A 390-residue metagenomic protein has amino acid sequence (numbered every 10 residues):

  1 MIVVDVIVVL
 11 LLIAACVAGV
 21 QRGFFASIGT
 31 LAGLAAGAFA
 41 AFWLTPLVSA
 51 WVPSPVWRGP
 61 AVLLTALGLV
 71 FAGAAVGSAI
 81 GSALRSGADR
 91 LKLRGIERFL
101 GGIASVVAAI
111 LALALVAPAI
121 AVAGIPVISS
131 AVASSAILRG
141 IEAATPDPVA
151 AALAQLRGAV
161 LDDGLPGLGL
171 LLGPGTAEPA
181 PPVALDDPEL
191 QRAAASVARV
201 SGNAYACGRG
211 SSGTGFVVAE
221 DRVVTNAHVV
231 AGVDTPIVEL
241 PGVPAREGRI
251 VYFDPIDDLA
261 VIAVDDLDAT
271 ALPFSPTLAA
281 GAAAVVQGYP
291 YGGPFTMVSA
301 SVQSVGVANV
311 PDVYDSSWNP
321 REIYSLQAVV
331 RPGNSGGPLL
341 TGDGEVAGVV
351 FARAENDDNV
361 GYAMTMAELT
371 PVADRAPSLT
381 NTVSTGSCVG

Functional and structural regions predicted by a protein language model:
M1-P182: Alpha-helical transmembrane segments and their juxtamembrane interface "caps" in small multi-pass membrane proteins
L12, R209-S212, G232, R331-S335: Short, small/polar residue-rich loop motifs at catalytic or cofactor-binding pockets
R22, V183-P188, S196-E220, P244-E247 (+3 more regions): A conserved glycine-rich beta-strand in the N-terminal activation segment of trypsin-fold
A26, V224, A347-G348: Generic structural signal for well-ordered beta-strand positions
P53, R85, A104, A121 (+3 more regions): Sec-exported extracytoplasmic/periplasmic mature domains
A133-T214, T235, V372-D374, S378-G390: N-terminal activation segment of mature serine protease catalytic domains
A194-S201, A260-A271, T296-V389: Active-site region of chymotrypsin-like
A204-S212, A219-T296, T380-S384: Conserved active-site neighborhood of the chymotrypsin/trypsin-like protease fold
